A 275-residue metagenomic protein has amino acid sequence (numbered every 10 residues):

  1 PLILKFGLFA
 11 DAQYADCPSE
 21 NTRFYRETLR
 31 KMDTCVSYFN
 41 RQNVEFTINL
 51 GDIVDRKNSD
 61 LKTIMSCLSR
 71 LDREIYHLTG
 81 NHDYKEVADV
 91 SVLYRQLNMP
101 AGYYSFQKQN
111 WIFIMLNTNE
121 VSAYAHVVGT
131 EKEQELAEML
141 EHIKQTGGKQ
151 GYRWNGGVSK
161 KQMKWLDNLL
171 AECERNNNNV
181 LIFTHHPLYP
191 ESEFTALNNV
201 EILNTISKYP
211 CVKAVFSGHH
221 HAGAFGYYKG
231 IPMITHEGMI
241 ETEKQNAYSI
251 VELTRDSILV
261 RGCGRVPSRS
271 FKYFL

Functional and structural regions predicted by a protein language model:
P1-K62: N-terminal active-site segment of His-dependent metallophosphoesterases
L8-A10, T47-G51, I75-N81, L181-T184 (+2 more regions): Active-site neighborhood of phospho(di)ester-bond hydrolases with catalytic His/Asp-centered motifs
A12-A15, I53-R56, N81-K85, N119-S122 (+4 more regions): Solvent-exposed loop/turn segments at secondary-structure junctions within structured extracellular/periplasmic domains
F24-K31, Q42, W154-K161, F194 (+1 more regions): Extracytoplasmic/periplasmic, Sec-exported soluble proteins
V44, N177-N178: Short, high-confidence coil segments that cap the C-terminus of an alpha-helix and link into the following beta-strand
S59-A171, R175-N176, E201-C211, G226-G262 (+1 more regions): Extended active-site neighborhood of metal-dependent phosphoesterases/phosphodiesterases
L166, V180, H186: Basic- and aromatic-lined ligand-binding clefts that recognize polyanionic substrates
L188-A196: Active-site His/acidic residue clusters
